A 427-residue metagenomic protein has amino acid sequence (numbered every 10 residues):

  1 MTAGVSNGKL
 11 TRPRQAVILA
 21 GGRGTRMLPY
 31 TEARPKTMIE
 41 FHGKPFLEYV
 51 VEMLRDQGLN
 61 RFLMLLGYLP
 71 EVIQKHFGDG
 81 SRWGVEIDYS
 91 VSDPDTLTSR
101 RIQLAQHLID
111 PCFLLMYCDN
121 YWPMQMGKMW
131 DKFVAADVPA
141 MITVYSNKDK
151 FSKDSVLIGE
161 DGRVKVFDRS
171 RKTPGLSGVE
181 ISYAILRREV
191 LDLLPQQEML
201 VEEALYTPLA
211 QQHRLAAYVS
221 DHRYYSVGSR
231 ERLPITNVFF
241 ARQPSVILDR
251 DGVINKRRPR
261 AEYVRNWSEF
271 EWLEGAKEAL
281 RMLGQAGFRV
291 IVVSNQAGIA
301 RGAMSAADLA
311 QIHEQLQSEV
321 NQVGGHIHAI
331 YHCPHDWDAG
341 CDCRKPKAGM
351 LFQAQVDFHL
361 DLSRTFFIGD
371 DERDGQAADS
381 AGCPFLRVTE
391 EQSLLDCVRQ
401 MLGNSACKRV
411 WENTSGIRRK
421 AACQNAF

Functional and structural regions predicted by a protein language model:
T2-E32, Q57, A241, S245-I254: N-terminal nucleotide-binding beta1-loop-alpha1 segment
T2-I18, E40, K44-C118, P123-K128 (+1 more regions): Conserved N-terminal catalytic core of the sugar/cofactor nucleotidyltransferase
L65, A276, L280-L316, A329-D336 (+1 more regions): Substrate-recognition element of Asp-dependent hydrolases with the DxDx(T/V) motif
F113-L114, Y121, M126-V134, N147-K150 (+1 more regions): Catalytic-core segments of class I nucleotidyltransferases/pyrophosphorylases that form NMP-activated intermediates
A136-S146: A short, conserved acidic/glycine-rich loop-to-beta-strand motif that forms the donor nucleotide-sugar/metal
Q211-R250, R258, N404, V410-N413 (+2 more regions): Non-catalytic pre-domain segments flanking phosphatase-related domains
S245-R289: Active-site neighborhood of HAD-like aspartate-dependent phosphohydrolases
A307, Q311-H328, D336-F367, D371-F427: Asp-based, Mg2+/Mn2+-dependent phosphohydrolase catalytic module
